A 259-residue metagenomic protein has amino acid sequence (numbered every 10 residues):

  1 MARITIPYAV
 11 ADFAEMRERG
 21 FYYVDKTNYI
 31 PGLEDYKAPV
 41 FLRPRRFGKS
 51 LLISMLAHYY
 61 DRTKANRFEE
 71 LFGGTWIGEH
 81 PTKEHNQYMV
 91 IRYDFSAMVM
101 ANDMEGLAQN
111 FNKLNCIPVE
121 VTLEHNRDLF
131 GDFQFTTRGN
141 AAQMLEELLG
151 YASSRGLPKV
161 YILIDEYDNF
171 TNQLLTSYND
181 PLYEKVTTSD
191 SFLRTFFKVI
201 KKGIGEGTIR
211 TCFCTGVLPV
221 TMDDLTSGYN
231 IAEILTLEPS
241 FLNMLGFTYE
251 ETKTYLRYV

Functional and structural regions predicted by a protein language model:
M1-V259: Phosphate-binding site recognition
